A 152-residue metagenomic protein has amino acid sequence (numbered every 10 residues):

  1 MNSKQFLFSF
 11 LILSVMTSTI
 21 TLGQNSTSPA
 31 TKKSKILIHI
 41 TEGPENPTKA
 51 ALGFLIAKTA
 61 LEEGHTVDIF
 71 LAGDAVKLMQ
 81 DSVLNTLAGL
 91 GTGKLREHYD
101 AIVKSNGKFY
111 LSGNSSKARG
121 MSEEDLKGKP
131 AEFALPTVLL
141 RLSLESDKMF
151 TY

Functional and structural regions predicted by a protein language model:
M1-S9: Bacterial N-terminal signal peptides that target proteins for export
S9-T19: Bacterial N-terminal signal peptides
T21-N25: Boundary at the C-terminal end of the N-terminal hydrophobic targeting segment
T31, I38-A51, V83: Short, glycine-rich nucleotide/cofactor-binding loops
G43-N46, D74-L78, F109, S115-R119: Solvent-exposed loop/turn segments at secondary-structure junctions within structured extracellular/periplasmic domains
K49-L87: N-terminal, post-signal-peptide region of Sec/Tat-exported proteins
L87-G113: A glycine-rich helix N-cap at a beta->alpha junction
A131-Y152: C-terminal partner/receptor-binding element of secreted or periplasmic proteins
